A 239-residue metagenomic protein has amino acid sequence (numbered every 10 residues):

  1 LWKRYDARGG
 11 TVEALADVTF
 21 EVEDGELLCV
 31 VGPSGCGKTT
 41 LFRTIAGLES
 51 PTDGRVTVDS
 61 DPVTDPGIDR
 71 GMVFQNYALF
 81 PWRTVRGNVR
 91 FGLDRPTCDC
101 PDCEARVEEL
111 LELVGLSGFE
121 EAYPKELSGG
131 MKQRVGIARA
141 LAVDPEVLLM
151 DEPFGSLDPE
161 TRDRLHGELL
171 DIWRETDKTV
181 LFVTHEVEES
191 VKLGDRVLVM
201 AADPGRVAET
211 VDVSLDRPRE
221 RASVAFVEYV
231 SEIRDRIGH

Functional and structural regions predicted by a protein language model:
V31-P33: The feature captures the beta-strand-to-loop junction immediately N-terminal to the Walker
A46: Helix-to-loop junction immediately C-terminal to a conserved catalytic motif
G54-P66: Conserved ABC transporter NBD signature motif
R83-F91: Short coil-to-helix segment of the ABC ATPase nucleotide-binding domain corresponding to the Q-loop/switch region
R90, C98-G118, D171: Conserved ABC ATPase "signature" region
Y123-L127, M131: Conserved ABC ATPase signature
